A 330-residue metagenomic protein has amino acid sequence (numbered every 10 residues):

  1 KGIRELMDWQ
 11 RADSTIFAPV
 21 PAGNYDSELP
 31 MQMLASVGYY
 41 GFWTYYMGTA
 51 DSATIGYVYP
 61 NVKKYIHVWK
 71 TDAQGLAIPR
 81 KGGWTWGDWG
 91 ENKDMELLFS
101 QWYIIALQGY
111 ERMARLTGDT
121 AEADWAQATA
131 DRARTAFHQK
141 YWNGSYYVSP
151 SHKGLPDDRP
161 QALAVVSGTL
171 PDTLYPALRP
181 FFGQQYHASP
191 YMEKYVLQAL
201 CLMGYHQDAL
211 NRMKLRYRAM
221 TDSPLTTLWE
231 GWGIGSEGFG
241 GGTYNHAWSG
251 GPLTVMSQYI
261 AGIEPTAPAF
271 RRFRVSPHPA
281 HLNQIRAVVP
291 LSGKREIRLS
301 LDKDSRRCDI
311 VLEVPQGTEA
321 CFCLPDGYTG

Functional and structural regions predicted by a protein language model:
K1-A114: Aromatic-rich carbohydrate-recognition surfaces in CAZymes
K1-W9, F42-I55, P160-L170, E193-G204 (+2 more regions): Alpha-helical support elements that line or immediately flank enzyme active sites and cofactor-binding pockets
G2, G38, A133, L174 (+2 more regions): Alpha-helical structural motif
G2-M7, A53-P60, G118, T173-Q185 (+2 more regions): Short alpha-helical "patches" and their helix-cap loops
A12, W69-A73, N143, P279-H281 (+1 more regions): Short, ordered beta-strand-loop transition motifs
F17, K70-W86, G90-G240: Catalytic cores of carbohydrate-active enzymes
L29, K153-P156, Y244-A247: Short Gly/Pro-enriched turn/cap motifs at secondary-structure boundaries
A128, Q207-G330: Non-catalytic C-terminal accessory modules of carbohydrate-active enzymes
